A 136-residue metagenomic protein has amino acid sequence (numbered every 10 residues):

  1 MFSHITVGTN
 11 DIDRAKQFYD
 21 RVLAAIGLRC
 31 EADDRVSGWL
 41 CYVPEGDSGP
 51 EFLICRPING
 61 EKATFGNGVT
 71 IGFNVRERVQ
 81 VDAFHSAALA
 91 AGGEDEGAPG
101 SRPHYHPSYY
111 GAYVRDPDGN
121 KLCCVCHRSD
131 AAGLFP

Functional and structural regions predicted by a protein language model:
M1-K16, I71, H127-P136: N-terminal beta-strand motif that seeds the catalytic metal site of vicinal oxygen chelate
V7-E51: Core segments of cupin and vicinal oxygen chelate
T9, W39-Y42, T64, G68 (+2 more regions): A structural feature recognizing the 12-helix transmembrane core of secondary solute carriers
N10-R14, G72-A112, P117: Vicinal oxygen chelate
I26-A32, G100-R102, V125-A132: Conserved catalytic-core motifs of GNAT/GCN5-like acyltransferases
C41-R76, Q80-A83: Long, continuous compositionally biased terminal/linker segments
E51, K121-C124: Short glycine-/small-residue motifs
